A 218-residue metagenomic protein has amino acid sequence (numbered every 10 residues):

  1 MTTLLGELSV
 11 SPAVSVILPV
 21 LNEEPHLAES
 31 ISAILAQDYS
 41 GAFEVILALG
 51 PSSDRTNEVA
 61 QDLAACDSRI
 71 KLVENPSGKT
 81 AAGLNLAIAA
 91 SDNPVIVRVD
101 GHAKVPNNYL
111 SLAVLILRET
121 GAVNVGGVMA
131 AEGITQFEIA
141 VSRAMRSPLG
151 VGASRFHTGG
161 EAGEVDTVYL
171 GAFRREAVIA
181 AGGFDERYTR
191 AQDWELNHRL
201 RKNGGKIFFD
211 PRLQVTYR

Functional and structural regions predicted by a protein language model:
M1-A36: N-proximal low-complexity "stem/linker" segments adjacent to membrane-targeting elements
P12-S15, E44, E195: Cell-envelope/extracellular polymer assembly enzymes that use nucleotide-activated donors
P25-A28, D54-L63, L84, N108: Acidic helix N-cap motif at the loop->helix transition within catalytic regions of sugar-transfer enzymes
L49-E58, S77, D100-P106: A conserved acidic beta->alpha catalytic loop
N75-S91, L112, V168: Glycine-rich, basic loop-to-helix element that forms the pyrophosphate-binding segment of sugar-nucleotide handling
I96: Short aromatic/hydrophobic "clamp" motif used to bind/position activated sugar donors
N108-I139, R143, P211-Q214, R218: Conserved donor NDP-sugar-binding/catalytic core segment of glycosyltransferases
E132, A153-E176, Y188-T189, E195 (+2 more regions): A recurrent flexible, glycine/aromatic-enriched loop bordering the glycosyltransferase active site that acts as
